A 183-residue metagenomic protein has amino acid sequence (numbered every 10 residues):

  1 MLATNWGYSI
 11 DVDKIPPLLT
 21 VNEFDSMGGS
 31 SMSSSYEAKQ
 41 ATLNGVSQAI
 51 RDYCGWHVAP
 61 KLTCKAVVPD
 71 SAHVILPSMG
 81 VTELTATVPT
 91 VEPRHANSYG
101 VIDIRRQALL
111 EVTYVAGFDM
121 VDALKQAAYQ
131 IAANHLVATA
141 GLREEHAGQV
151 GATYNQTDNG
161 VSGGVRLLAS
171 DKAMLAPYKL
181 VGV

Functional and structural regions predicted by a protein language model:
M1-V183: Divalent metal-cofactor coordination and adjacent catalytic microenvironments
